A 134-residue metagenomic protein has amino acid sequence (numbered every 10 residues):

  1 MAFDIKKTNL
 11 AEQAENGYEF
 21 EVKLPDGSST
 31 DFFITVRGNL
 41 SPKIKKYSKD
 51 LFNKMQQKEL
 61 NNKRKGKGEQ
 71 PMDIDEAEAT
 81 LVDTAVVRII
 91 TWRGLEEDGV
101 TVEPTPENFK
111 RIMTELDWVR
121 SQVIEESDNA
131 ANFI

Functional and structural regions predicted by a protein language model:
M1-A14: Short, intrinsically disordered N-terminal pre-domain segments
K6, K23-P25, T35-R37: A structural detector for beta-sheet-dominated domains
E12-K23: Short acidic, Pro/Gly- and aromatic-enriched capping/linker segments at domain boundaries
S29-I134: Short, surface-exposed, charged amphipathic helix/loop patches that serve as local interaction elements
